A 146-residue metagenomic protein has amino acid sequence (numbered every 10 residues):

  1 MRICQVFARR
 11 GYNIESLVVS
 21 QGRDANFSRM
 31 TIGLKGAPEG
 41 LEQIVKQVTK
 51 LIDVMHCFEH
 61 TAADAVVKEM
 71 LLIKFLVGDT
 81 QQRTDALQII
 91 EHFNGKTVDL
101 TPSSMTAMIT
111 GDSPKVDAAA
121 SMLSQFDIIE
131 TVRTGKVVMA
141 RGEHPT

Functional and structural regions predicted by a protein language model:
M1-T146: A conserved regulatory-domain signal marking ACT and ACT-like small-molecule sensing domains and adjacent regulatory
